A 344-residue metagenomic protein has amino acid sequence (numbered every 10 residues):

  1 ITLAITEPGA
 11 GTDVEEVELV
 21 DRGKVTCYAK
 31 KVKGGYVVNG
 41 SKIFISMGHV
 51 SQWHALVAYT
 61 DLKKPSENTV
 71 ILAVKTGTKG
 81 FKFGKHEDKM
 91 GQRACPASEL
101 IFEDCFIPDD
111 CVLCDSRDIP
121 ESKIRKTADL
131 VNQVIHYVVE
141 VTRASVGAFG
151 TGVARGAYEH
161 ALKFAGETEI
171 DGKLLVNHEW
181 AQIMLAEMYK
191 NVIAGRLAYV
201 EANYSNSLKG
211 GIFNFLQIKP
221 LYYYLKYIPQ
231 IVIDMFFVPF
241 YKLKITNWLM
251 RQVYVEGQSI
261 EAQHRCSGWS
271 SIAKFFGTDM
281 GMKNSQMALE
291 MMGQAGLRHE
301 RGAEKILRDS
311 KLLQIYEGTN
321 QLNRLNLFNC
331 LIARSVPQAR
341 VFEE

Functional and structural regions predicted by a protein language model:
I1-G11: A short, Trp-centered hydrophobic/proline-enriched beta-strand micro-motif
C27-A29: A structural signal for short hydrophobic beta-strand segments in well-ordered beta-sheet cores
N39-F83: A short core secondary-structure module
I43-H49, S145, L313-E317: Glycine-rich phosphate/pyrophosphate-binding beta-alpha loops
F83-R196, L313, L325, E344: Glycine-rich beta->alpha junctions and the first turn(s) of the following alpha-helix
E140-G257, M280: Extended amphipathic alpha-helical segments enriched in small hydrophobics
V255, S259-I260, N284, Q294-E344: Glycine-rich phosphate/cofactor-binding loops in nucleotide/flavin-utilizing enzymes
A262-A295: Charged, glycine-rich active-site and insertion segments that engage polyanionic ligands
